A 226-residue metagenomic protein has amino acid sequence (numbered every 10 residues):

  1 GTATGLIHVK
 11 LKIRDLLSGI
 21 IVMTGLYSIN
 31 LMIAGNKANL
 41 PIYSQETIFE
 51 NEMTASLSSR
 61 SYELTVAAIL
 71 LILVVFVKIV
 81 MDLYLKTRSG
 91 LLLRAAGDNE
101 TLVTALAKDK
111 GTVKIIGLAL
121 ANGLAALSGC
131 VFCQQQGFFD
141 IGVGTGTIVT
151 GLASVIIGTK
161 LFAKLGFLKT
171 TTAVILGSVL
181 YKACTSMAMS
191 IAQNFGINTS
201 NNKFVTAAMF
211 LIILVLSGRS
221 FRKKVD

Functional and structural regions predicted by a protein language model:
T2, L6-K10, M32-N36, D82-L83 (+7 more regions): Membrane-interface helix caps of multi-pass small-molecule transporters
G5-L6, G19-T54, A121-G142, L152-V155 (+2 more regions): Alpha-helical transmembrane segments in inner-membrane proteins
D15, G19, L26-K86, N198-N201 (+1 more regions): Transmembrane helix-bundle core of multi-pass membrane transporters and related energy-transducing complexes
D15-L16, Y62, V66-L73, K114-G117 (+5 more regions): Residue-level signature of transmembrane alpha-helical entry/exit and packing/kink sites in multi-pass membrane
T24-S28, I69-M81, N122-G129, L152-T159 (+2 more regions): Hydrophobic core segments of alpha-helical transmembrane domains in multi-pass membrane transport and ion-translocation
E63-G144: Helix-loop-helix "hairpin" substructures at the membrane interface of multi-pass membrane proteins
D98-A105, D109-T112, T172, C184-D226: Cytosolic-side transmembrane-helix boundaries in multi-pass membrane proteins
A125-K203: Transmembrane alpha-helical segments in multi-pass inner-membrane proteins
